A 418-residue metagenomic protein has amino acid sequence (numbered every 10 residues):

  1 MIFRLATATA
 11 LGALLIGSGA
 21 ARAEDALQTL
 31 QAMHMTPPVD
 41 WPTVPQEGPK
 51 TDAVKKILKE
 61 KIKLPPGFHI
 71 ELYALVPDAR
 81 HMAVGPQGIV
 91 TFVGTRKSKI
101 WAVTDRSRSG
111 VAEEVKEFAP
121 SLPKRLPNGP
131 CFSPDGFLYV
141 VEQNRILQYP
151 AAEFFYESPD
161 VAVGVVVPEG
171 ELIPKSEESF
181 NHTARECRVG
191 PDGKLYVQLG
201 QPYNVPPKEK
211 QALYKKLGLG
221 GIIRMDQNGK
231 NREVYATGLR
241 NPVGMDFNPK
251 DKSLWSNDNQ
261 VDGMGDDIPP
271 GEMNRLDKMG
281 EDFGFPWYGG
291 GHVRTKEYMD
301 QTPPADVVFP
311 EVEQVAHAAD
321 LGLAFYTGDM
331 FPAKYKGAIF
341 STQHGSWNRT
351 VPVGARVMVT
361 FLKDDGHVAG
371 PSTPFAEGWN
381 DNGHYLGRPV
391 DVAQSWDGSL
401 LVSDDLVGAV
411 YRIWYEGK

Functional and structural regions predicted by a protein language model:
E24-P65, A184, Q201-E209, L217-E233 (+4 more regions): Beta-propeller domain segments
L72-P77, F118-P123, V167-S179, V234-G238 (+3 more regions): Surface loop/turn motifs at the tips and blade-to-blade linkers of beta-strand repeat domains
M82, P130, C187, P242-M245 (+2 more regions): Hydrophobic core register within WD40 beta-propeller blades
P86-G88, F132-D135, V189-D192, P249-D251 (+2 more regions): Residue-level detector of Asp-centered blade-edge/turn motifs that repeat once per structural unit in beta-propeller
V90-V93, F137-V140, K194-Q198, S253-N257 (+3 more regions): Conserved beta-propeller blade signature
A102-V103, S109-G136: Blade-loop segments of beta-propeller domains
V115, R125-N128, Q143-V189: Asp-box/WD-like beta-propeller blade repeats and closely related beta-sheet repeat scaffolds
A393-K418: Blade-level signature of beta-propeller repeat domains, shared across WD40, Kelch, NHL, RCC1 and BNR/Asp-box propellers
